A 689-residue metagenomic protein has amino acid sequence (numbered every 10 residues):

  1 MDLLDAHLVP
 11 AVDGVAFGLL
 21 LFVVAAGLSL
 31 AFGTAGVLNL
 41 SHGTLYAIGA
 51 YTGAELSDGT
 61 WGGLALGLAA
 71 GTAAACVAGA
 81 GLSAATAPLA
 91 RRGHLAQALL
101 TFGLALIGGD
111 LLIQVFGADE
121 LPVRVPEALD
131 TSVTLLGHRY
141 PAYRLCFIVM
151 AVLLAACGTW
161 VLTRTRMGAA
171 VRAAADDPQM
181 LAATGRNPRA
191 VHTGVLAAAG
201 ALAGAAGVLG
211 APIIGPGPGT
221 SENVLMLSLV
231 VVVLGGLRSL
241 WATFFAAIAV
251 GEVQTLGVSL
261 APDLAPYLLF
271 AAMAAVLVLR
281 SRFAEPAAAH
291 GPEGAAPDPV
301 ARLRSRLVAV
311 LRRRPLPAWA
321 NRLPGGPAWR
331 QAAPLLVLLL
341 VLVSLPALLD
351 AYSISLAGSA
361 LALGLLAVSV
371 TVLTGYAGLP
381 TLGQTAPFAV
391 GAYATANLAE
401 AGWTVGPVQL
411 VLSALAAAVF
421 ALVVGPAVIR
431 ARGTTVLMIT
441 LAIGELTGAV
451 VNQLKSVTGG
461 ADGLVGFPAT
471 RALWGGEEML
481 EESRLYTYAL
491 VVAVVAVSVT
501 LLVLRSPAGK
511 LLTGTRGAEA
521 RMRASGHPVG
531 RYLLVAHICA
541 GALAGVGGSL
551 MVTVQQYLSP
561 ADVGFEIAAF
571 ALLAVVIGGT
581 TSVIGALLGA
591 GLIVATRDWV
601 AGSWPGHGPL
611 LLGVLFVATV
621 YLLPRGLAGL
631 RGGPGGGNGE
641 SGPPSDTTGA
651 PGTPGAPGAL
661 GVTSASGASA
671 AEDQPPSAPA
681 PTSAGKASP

Functional and structural regions predicted by a protein language model:
M1-V9: Short, strongly hydrophobic alpha-helical membrane anchors
D5, F17-L20, L66, A80-G81 (+8 more regions): Transmembrane alpha-helices and adjacent helix-loop boundaries
L8-L19, A87, G137-R139, L234 (+1 more regions): Alpha-helical membrane-interface segments at transmembrane helix boundaries
G27-L38, G204-T220, V230, G545-P560: Non-cytoplasmic
L28-L38, I214, V230-S239, S369-L379 (+1 more regions): Transmembrane alpha-helix interface/packing and boundary motifs in multi-pass membrane proteins, characterized by
A87, R91, A170-A183, T513-G514 (+1 more regions): Short amphipathic alpha-helical coupling elements at transmembrane boundaries
V161-A169, A173-D177, V503-G509, T515: Transmembrane helix boundary and interhelical loop/hinge segments in multi-pass membrane proteins
L229, G236, I248-A271, V276-V278: Hydrophobic alpha-helical segments
